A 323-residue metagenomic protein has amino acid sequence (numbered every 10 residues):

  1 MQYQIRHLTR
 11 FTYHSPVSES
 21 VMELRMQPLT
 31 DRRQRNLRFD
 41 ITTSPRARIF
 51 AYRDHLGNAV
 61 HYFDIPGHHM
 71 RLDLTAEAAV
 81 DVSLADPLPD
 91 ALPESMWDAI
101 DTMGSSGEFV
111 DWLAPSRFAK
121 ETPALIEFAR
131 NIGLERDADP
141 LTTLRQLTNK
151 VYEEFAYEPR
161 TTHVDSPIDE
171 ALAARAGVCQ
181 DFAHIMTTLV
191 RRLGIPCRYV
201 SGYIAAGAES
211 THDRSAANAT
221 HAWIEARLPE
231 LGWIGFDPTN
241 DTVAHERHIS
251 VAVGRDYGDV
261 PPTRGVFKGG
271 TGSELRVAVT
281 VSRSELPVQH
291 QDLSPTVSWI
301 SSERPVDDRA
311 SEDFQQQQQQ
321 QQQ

Functional and structural regions predicted by a protein language model:
M1, H7, S20-M22, F39 (+6 more regions): Structural beta-strand/beta-sheet cores of well-ordered domains, especially the beta-sheet scaffolds that support
M1-E127, N131, D137-A138: Linear, non-domain "peripheral" regions
F11, S15, L24, F39 (+19 more regions): Flexible, active-site-adjacent loop/turn segments at secondary-structure boundaries
L24-Q34, F39-I41, N240-P261, G265-R276 (+5 more regions): Glycine-rich, small/acidic residue-mixed loop/short-helix segments
A47-R53, D64-G67, D81-L84, A114-P123 (+5 more regions): Noncatalytic linker/hinge segments flanking ATPase motor cores
L84-P87, P159, V190, G194-C197: Long, hydrophobic, amphipathic alpha-helical segments used as structural scaffolds
A99-G177, I185, R255-Y257, G272 (+1 more regions): Secondary-structure boundary elements
N149, D181-T271: Hydrophobic/aromatic-rich core segments of domains that either
